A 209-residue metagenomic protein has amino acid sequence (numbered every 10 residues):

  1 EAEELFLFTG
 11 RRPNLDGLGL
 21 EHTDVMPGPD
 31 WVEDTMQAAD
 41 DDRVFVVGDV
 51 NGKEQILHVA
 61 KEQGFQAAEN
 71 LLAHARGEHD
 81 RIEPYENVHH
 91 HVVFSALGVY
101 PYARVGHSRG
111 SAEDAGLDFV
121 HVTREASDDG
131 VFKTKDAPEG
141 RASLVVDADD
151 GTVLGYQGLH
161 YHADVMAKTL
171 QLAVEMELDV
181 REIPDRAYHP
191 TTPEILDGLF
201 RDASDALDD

Functional and structural regions predicted by a protein language model:
E3-E4, E125: Mobile, glycine/GP-rich and aromatic-enriched active-site lid/loop segments adjacent to catalytic centers
E4-A73, D80, T169: FAD-site-proximal beta/loop scaffold in flavoenzymes
M36-Q37, P84, T134: Short secondary-structure boundary/capping segments
D40, H89, P138-G140: A generic structural signal for well-ordered coil/turn residues at beta-strand boundaries that shape enzyme active-site
E69-G77, D114-V120: Short helix-capping and hinge/turn segments at secondary-structure transitions, especially at repeat and domain
L72-V105: Active-site-proximal substrate-binding core of FAD-dependent oxidoreductases
S95-S108, E113-D209: Flexible, glycine-rich terminal cap/loop adjacent to redox cofactors in electron-transfer oxidoreductases
